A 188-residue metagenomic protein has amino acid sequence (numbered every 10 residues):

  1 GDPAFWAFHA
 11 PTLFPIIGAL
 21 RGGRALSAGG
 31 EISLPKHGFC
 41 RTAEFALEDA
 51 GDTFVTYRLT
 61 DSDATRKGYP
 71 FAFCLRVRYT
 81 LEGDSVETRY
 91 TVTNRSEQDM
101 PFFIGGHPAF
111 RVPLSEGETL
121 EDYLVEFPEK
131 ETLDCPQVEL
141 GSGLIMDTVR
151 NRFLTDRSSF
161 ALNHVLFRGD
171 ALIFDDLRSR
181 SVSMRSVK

Functional and structural regions predicted by a protein language model:
G1-G30: Acidic-aromatic substrate-binding/catalytic surfaces of carbohydrate-active enzymes
A19, F39-R41, F71-F73, T119 (+2 more regions): Residues that act as N-cap/strand-start positions at coil-to-secondary-structure junctions
R24, E31, F54, S85-E87 (+2 more regions): Structural motif
A25-L26, T80, V86-N94, A171-D176 (+1 more regions): Beta-strand cores of secreted/periplasmic/IMS beta-sandwich domains, seen most often in copper-related folds
G30-G83: Extended, loop-rich substrate-binding clefts of extracytoplasmic carbohydrate-active enzymes
V55-Y57, L75-V77, T88, Y123 (+1 more regions): Hydrophobic residues positioned within well-ordered beta-strands of beta-sheet architectures
D61-P108, L114: Acidic, contiguous internal or C-terminal segments within carbohydrate-active enzymes that form a structured patch used
A109-K188: Active-site/ligand-binding surface loops and adjacent short beta/alpha elements that line catalytic pockets across
